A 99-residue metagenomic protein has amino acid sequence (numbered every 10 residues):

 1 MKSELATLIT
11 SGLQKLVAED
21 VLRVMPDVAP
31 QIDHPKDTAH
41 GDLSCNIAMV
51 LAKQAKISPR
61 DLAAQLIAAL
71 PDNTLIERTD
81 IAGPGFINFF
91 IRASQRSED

Functional and structural regions predicted by a protein language model:
M1-D99: N-terminal alpha-helical targeting/anchoring segments
